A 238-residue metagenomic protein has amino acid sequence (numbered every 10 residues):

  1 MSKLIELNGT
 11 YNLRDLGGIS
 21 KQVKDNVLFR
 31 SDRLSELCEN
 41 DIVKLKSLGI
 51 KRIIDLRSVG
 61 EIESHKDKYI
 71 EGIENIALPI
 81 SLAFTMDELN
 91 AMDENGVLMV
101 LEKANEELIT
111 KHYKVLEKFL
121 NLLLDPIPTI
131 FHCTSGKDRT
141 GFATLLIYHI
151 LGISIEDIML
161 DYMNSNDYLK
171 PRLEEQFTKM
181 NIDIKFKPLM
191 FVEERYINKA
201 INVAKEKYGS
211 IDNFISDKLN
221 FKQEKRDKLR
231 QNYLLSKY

Functional and structural regions predicted by a protein language model:
M1-I130, A143-Y238: Cys-dependent protein tyrosine phosphatase-like superfamily
S135, R139-T140: Ser/Thr-glycine-rich phosphate-binding loops at phosphate-binding pockets of nucleotides, nucleotide cofactors
